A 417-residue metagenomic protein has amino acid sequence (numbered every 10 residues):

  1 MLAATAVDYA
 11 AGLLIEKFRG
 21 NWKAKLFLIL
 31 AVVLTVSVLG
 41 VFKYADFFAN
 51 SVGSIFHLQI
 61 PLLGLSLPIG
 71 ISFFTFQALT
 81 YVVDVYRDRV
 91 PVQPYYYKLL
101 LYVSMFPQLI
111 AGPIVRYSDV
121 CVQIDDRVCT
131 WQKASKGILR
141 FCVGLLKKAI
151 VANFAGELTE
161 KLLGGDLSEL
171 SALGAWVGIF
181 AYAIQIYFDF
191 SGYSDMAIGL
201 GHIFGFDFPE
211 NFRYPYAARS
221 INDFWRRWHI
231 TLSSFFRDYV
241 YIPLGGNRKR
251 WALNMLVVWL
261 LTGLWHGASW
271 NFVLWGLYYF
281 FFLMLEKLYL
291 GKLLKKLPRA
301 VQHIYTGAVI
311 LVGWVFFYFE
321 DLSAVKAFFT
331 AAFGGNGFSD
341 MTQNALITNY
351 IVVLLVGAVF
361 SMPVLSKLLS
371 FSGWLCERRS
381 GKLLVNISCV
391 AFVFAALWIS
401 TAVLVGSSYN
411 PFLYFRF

Functional and structural regions predicted by a protein language model:
M1-R416: Membrane-embedded transmembrane alpha-helical bundles that form the catalytic cores of multi-pass lipid-modifying
